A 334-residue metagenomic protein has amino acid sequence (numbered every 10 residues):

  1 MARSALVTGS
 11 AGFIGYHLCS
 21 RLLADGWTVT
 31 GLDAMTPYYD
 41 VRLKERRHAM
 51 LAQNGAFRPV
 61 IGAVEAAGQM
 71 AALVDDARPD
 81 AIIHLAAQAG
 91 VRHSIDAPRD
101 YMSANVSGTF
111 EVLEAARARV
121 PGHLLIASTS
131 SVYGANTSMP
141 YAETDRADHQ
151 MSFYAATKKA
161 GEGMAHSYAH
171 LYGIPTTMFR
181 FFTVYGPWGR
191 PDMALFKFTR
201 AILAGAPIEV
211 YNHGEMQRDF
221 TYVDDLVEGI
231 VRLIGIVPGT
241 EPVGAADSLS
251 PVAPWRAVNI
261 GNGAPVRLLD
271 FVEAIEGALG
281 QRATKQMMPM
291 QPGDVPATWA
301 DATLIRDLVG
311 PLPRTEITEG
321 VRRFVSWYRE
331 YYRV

Functional and structural regions predicted by a protein language model:
M1-V184, I234, R322-Y331: N-terminal Rossmann-like NAD(P)+-binding domain of SDR-like oxidoreductases, especially those catalyzing
H17, R42-R46, A72, D96 (+4 more regions): Generic recognition of short, well-ordered alpha-helical segments
R21, G62, I202-V334: C-terminal substrate-binding subdomain of Rossmann-fold SDR/epimerase-dehydratase oxidoreductases
Y39, G134, G186, R218 (+1 more regions): Generic structural signal for helix capping and beta-alpha/helix-loop junctions
A67-G68, D80, R92, R99 (+8 more regions): Residues in well-ordered alpha-helical elements
A135-T137, P187-G189, M193, L304: Short beta-loop-alpha junction of Rossmann-like oxidoreductase domains
A160, M164, Y168, F198 (+2 more regions): Hydrophobic alpha-helix immediately C-terminal to the catalytic Tyr-X-X-X-Lys motif of short-chain
